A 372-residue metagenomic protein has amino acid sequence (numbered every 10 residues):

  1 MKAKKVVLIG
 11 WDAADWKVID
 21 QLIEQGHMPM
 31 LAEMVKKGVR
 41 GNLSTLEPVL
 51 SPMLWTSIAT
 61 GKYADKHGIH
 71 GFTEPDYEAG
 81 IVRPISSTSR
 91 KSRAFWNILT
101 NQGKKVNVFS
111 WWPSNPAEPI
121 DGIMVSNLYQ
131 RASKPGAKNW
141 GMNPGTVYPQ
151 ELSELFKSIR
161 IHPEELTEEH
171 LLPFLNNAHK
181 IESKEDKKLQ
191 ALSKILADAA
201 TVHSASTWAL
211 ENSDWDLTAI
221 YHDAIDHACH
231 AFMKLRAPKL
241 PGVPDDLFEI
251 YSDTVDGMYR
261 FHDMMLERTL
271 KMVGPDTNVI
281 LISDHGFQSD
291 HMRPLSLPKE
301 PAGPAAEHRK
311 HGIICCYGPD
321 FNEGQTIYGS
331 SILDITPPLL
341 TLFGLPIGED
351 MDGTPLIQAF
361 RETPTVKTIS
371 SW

Functional and structural regions predicted by a protein language model:
A3-D20, M34, I58, L99 (+6 more regions): Beta-strand elements within well-structured catalytic alpha/beta cores of enzymes that handle phosphate/sulfate esters
I19-K62, K105-N107: Short, structured active-site-proximal loop/turn typified by the sulfatase FGly-forming signature C/S-X-P-X-R
A32-E33, F95-Q102, E267, P275 (+3 more regions): Non-catalytic, well-ordered alpha-helical segments in soluble enzyme domains
G41-S44, K66, V108, V279-I280 (+2 more regions): Acidic/polar loop patches that form or flank catalytic/metal-binding clefts of enzymes that bind anionic ligands
K62-D246, E349: His/Asp/Glu-rich, glycine-adjacent segments that coordinate divalent cations and/or stabilize oxyanion chemistry on
I81-S86, S193, S252-D256, D320-G329: Active-site rim elements
N278-G318: Histidine-centered active-site microenvironments of extracellular/periplasmic hydrolases and transferases
A359-W372: Long, internal low-complexity/basic segments
